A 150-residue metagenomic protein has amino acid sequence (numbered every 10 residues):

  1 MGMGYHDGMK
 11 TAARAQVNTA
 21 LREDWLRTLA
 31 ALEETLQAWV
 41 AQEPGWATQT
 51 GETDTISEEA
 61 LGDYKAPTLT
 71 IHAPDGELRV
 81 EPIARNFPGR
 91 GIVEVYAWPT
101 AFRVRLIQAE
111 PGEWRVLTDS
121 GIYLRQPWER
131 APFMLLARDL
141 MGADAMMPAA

Functional and structural regions predicted by a protein language model:
M1-M3, D7, P44, T50 (+5 more regions): Feature targets compositionally biased, intrinsically disordered low-complexity regions with long contiguous runs
M1-S57: Charge-rich, low-complexity N-terminal segments
N18-L21, G89-A101, Q126-L135: Short secondary-structure transition/capping segments
A38-Q42, R85, G142: Short, intrinsically disordered, mixed-charge
Q49-G51, V80, V93-E94, V104-V116: Generic preference for hydrophobic/aromatic residues in regular secondary structure cores
E52-A101: Amphipathic, interaction-prone secondary-structure segments
A101-A150: Glycine-rich, aromatic-bearing surface loops/beta-hairpins
